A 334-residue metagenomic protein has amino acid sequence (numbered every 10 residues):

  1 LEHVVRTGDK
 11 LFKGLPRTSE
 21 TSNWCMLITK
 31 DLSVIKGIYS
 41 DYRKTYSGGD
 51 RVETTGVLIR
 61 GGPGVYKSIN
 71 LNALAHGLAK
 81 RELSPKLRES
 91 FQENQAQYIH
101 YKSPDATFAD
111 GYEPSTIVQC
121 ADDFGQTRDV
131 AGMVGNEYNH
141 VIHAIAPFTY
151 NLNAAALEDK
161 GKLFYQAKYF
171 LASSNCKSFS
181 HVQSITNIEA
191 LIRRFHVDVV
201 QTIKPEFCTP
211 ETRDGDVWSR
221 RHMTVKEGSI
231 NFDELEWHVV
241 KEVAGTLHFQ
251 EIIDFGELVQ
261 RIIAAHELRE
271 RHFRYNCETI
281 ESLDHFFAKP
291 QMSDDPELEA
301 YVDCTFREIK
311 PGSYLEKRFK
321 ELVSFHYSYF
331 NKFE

Functional and structural regions predicted by a protein language model:
L1-E2: Long, basic/Gly/Ser/Thr-rich N-terminal segments that mediate initial subcellular attachment or targeting
V5-D50: N-terminal pre-Walker A segment at the start of P-loop NTPase domains
K44-D50, R88-F91, L152-K162: Short helix/loop segment immediately N-terminal to the Walker
T54-L58, V118, Y169: Residue-level preference for the first positions of well-ordered beta-strands
T55-A79: Glycine-rich phosphate-binding P-loop
G77-Q119, D123-V134: AAA+/P-loop NTPase substrate/partner-engagement loops
D129-G132, H140-H285: Replace "adjacent to P-loop NTPase cores in ATP/GTP-dependent enzymes" with "adjacent to NTP-binding cores
S229, L247, H272, C277-T279 (+1 more regions): Compositionally biased low-complexity segments enriched in polar/charged residues
